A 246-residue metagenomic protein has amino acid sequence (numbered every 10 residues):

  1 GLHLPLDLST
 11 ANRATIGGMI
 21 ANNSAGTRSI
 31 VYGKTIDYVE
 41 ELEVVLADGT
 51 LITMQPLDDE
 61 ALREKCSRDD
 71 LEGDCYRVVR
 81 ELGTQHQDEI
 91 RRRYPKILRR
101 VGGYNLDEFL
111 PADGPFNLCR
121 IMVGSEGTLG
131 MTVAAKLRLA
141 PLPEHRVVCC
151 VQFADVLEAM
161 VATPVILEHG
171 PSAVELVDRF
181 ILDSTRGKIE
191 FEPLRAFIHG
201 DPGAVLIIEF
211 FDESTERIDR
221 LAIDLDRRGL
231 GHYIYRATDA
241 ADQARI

Functional and structural regions predicted by a protein language model:
G1-T163: FAD-binding subdomain of flavoenzyme oxidoreductases
M54-L57, A61-L62, A135-L142, M160-T163 (+1 more regions): Terminal amphipathic helices with adjacent charged low-complexity linkers/tails
